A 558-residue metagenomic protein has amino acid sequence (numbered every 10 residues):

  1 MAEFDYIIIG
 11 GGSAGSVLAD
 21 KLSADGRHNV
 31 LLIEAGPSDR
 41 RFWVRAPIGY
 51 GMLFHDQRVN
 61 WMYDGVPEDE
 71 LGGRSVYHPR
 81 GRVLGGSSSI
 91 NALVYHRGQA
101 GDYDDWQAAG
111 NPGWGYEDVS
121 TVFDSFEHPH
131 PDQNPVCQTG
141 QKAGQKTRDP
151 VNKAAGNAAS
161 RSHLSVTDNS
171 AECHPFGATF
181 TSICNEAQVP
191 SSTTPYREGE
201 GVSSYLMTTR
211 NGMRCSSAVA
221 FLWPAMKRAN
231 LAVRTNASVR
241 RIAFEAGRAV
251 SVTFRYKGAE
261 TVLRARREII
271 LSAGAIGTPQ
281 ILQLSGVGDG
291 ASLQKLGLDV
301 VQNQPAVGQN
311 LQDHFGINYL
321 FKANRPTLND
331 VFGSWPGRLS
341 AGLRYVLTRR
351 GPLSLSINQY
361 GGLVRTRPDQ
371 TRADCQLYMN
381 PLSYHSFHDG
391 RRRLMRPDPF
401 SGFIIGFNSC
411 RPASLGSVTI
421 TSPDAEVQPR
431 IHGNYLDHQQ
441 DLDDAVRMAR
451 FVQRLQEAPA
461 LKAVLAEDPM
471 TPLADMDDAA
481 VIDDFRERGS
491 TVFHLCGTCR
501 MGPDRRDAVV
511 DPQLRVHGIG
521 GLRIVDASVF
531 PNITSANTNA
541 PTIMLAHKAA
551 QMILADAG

Functional and structural regions predicted by a protein language model:
M1-D124, Q304, H314-A323: N-terminal glycine-rich phosphate/pyrophosphate-binding loop and immediately adjacent elements
I8, G12-V17, A171-E172, A275-I276 (+2 more regions): Residue-level detector of alpha-helix initiation sites
R27-N29, G36-D39, V122, I242 (+2 more regions): Glycine-rich loop(s) and the adjacent beta-strand/alpha-helix scaffold that form part
G49, L206-T209, R234-R248, Q376-R391 (+2 more regions): A glycine-rich dinucleotide-binding beta-alpha-beta segment and adjacent secondary-structure elements that constitute
E70, A108-G140, G144-A249, R255 (+2 more regions): Conserved redox-cofactor binding core of oxidoreductases
Q133, R148, L320-A445, T491-G497 (+3 more regions): FAD cofactor-binding and catalytic pocket of flavoenzymes
F451-E457, H547-G558: Internal hydrophobic alpha-helix adjacent to the cofactor/substrate pocket in enzyme cavities
I533-Q551: A conserved FAD-binding loop/helix module that cradles the flavin
